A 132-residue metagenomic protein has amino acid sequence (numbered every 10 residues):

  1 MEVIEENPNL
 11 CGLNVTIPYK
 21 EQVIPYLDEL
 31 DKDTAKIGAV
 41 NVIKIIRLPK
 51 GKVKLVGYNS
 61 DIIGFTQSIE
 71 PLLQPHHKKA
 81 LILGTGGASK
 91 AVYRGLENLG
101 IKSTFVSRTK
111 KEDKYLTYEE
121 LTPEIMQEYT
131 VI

Functional and structural regions predicted by a protein language model:
M1-L72: Phosphate/diphosphate ligand-binding glycine-rich loop within oxidoreductases
C11, K78, T130: Conserved acidic residues
I17-Y19, G87, T109-K110: Glycine-rich beta-alpha junction loops
Q22-Y26, V92, Y115: Short glycine-/acidic-enriched loop or helix-start segments at secondary-structure transitions that form or flank
V40, G100, E128-Y129: Short, well-ordered alpha-helix to beta-strand connector turns
N59-I62, I69, L73, H77-L99 (+1 more regions): Glycine-rich adenosine-cofactor-binding loop
L99-T117: NAD(P)-binding Rossmann-fold cofactor-contacting core
T122-I132: Rossmann-like NAD(P)-binding element
